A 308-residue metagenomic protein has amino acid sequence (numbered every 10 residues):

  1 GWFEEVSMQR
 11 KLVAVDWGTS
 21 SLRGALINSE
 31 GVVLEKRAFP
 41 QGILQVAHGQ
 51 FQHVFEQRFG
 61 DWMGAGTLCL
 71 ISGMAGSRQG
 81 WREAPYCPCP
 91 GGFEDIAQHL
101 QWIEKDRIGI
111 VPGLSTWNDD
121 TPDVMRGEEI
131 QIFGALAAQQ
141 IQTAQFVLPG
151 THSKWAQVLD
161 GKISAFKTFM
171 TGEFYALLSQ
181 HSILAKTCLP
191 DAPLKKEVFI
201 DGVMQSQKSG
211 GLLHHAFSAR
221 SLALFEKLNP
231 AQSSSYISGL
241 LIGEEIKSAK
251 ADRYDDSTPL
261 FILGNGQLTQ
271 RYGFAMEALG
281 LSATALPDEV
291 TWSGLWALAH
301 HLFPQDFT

Functional and structural regions predicted by a protein language model:
L12-D16, L68-L70, A144-L148, F261-I262: Short glycine-aspartate micro-motif
L12-Q50, A285: Short glycine-rich, Thr/Ser-proximal phosphate-binding strand/loop in the N-terminal lobe of ATP-dependent enzymes
S21, S257-A275: Glycine-rich phosphate-binding loops at beta-strand->alpha-helix junctions
V33-L68, G76-E83, K186-T187: N-terminal phosphate-binding loop and adjacent alpha-helix
V46, S115-P149, K154-Q205, S209: Glycine-rich phosphate-binding loop plus the immediately following alpha-helix
W62-M125, D160: Short beta-strand-loop/turn "lid" adjacent to the catalytic site in phosphate-handling enzymes
Q205-I246: Adenine-nucleotide phosphate-binding core of ATP-dependent small-molecule kinases
L281-T308: Glycine-rich phosphate-binding/hydrolytic loop that grips phosphoryl groups
